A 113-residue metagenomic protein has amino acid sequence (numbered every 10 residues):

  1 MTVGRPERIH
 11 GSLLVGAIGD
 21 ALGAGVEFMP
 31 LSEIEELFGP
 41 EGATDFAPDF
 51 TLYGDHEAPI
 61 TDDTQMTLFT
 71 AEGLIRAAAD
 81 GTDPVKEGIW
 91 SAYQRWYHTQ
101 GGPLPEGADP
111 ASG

Functional and structural regions predicted by a protein language model:
M1-G113: Structured, active/binding-site neighborhoods that engage oxygen-rich ligands
